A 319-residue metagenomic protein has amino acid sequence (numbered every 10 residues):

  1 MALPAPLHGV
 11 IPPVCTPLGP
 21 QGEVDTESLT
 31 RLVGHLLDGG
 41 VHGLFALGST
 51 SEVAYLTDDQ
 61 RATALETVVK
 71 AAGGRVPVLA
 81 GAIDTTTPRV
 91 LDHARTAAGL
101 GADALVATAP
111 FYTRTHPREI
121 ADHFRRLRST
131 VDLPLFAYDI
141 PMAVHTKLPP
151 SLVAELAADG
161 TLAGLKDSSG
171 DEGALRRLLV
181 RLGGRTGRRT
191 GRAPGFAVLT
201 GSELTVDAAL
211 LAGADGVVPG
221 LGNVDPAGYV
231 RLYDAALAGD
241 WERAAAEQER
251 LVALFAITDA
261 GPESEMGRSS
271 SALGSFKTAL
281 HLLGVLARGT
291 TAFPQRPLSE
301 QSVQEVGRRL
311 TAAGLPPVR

Functional and structural regions predicted by a protein language model:
M1, R189-T190, R319: Actinobacteria-biased recognition of intrinsically disordered, low-complexity terminal regions
A2-K147, Q295-R296, P316: Active-site beta->alpha loop and helix N-cap motifs at the rims of alpha/beta catalytic domains
P6, I11-P17, G39, D225-R319: C-terminal alpha-helical cap/extension of soluble enzyme domains
P12, D25, A46, S51-A54 (+6 more regions): Short, flexible micro-motifs
T26-V33, P150, E300-L310: Short, amphipathic alpha-helical "lid/cap" segments that border enzyme active or binding sites
L29, R61, L65, V90 (+6 more regions): A general structural signal for well-ordered alpha-helical segments in protein cores
G39, T63, T67-A72, T96 (+9 more regions): Alpha-helical structural signal in soluble globular domains
S129, P141-A260: Catalytic alpha/beta core domains of metabolic enzymes, predominantly
